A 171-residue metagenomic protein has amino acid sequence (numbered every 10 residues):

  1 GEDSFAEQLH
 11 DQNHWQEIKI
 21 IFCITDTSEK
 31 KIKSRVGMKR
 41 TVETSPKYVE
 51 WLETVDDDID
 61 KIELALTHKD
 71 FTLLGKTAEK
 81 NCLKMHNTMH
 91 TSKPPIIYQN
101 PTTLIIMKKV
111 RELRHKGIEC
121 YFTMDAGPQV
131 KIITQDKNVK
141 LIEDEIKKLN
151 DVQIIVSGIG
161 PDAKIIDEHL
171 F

Functional and structural regions predicted by a protein language model:
G1-Q12: Glycine/threonine-rich beta-strand-loop-alpha-helix active-site module that forms ligand/phosphate-binding
H10-F171: C-terminal nucleotide
